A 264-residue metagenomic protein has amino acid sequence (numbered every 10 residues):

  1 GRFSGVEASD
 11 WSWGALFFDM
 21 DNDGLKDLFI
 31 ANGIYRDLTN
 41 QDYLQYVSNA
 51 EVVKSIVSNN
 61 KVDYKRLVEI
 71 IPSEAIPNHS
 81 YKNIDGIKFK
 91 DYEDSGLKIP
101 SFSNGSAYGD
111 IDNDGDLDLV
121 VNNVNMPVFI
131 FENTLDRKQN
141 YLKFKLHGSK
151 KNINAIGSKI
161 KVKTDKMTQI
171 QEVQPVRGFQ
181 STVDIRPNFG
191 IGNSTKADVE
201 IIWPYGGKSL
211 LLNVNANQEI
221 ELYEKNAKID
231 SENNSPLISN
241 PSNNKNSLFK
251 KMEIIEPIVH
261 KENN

Functional and structural regions predicted by a protein language model:
G1, N49-K54, K90-E93: Beta-propeller fold detector
F3-E7: Outer-membrane beta-barrel proteins
A8-D10, S73: Membrane-spanning beta-strands of outer-membrane beta-barrel proteins
W13-N22, N104-D112: Beta-propeller blade termini
K26: Phosphate-binding active sites in nucleotide-utilizing proteins
I30-A31, V121: Residue position within the beta-strands of beta-propeller blades
I34-P72: Short, conserved, GDST-rich strand-edge loop motifs in beta-rich repeat architectures
I70-N78, N83-I84, K88-N264: Gly/Ser/Thr/Pro-enriched helix-cap/hinge segments flanking short amphipathic alpha-helices
